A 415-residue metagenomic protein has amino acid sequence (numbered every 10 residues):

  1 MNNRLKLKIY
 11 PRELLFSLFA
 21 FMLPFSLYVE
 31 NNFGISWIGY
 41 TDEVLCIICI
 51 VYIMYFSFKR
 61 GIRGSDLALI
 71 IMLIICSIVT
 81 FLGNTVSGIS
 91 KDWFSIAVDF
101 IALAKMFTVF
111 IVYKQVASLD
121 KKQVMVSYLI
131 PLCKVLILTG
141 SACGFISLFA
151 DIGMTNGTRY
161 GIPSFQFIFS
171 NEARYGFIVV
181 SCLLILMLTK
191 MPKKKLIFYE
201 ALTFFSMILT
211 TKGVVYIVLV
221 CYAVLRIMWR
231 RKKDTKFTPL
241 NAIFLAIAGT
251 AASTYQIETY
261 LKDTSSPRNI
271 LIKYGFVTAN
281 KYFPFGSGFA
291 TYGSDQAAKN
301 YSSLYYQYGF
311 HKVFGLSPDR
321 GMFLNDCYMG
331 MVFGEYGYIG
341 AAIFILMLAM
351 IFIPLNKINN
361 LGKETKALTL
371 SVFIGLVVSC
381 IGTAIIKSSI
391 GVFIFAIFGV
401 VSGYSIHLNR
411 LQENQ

Functional and structural regions predicted by a protein language model:
M1-E13, F56-G61, N360-A367, I397-Q415: A juxtamembrane structural motif centered on a specific transmembrane helix
M1-K59, I75-V86, C143-N156: N-terminal signal-anchor transmembrane segment
L15-F21, I353-G382: Loop-to-helix entry and N-terminal half of a specific, functionally important transmembrane alpha helix in multi-pass
T41-C46, L67-F81, I89-S118, P131 (+1 more regions): Aromatic-anchored transmembrane helix interface
N84-K91, V124-Y128, L138-R174, Y301-V313: Membrane-interfacial helix-loop-helix modules of multi-pass inner-membrane proteins that assemble, modify, or transport
S127-T155, S170-W229: Alpha-helical transmembrane segments of multi-pass inner-membrane proteins
F145-D151, L209, A223-S265: A membrane-periplasm/extracellular boundary helix in multi-pass inner-membrane enzymes that assemble envelope glycans
T259-S266, I270, G288-Y336: Long extracytoplasmic/lumenal interhelical loops at the membrane interface of multi-pass membrane proteins
